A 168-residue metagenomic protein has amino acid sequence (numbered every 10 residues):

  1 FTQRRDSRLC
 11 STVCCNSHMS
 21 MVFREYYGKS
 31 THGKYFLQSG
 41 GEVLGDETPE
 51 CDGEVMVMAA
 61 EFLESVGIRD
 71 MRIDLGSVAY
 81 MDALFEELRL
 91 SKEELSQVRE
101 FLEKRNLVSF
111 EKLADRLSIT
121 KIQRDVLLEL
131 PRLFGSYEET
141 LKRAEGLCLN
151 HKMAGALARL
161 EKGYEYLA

Functional and structural regions predicted by a protein language model:
F1-R69, K112-A168: Positively charged, Gly/Ser-enriched RNA/tRNA-binding surfaces
G33-S39, L75-A83: Short, conserved phosphate-binding/catalytic loop or strand-edge motifs used in phosphoryl-/nucleotidyl-transfer
M58-E64, A79-L88: Hydrophobic mid-domain F-helix/FG-region of cytochrome P450s
D70-Y80, V98, A168: Short, surface-exposed recognition loops or helix-turn segments adjacent to catalytic cores
S77, R105-S109, S136: Short, solvent-exposed helix-helix connector turns and helix-capping sites enriched in acidic/polar residues
R89-A114, I119: Acidic, His- and aromatic-enriched active-site or binding-groove loops in soluble protein domains that engage sugars
